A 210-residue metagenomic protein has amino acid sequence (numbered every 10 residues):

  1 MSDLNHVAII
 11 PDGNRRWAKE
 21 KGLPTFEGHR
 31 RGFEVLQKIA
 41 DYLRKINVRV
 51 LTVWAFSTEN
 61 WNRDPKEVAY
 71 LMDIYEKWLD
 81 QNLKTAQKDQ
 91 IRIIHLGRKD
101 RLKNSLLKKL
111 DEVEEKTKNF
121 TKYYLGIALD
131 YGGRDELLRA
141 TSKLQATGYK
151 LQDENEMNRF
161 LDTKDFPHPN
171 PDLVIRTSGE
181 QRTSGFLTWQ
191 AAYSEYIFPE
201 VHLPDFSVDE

Functional and structural regions predicted by a protein language model:
M1-E210: Flexible, compositionally biased loop and terminal segments
